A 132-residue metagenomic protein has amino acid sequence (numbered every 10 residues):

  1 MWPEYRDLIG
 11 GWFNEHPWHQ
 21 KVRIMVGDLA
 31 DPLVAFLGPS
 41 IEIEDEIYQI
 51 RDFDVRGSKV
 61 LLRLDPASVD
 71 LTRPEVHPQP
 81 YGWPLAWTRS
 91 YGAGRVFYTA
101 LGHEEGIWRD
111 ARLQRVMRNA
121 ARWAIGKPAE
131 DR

Functional and structural regions predicted by a protein language model:
M1-E4, P32, R112: Exposed alpha-helical structural elements
M1-N14: A basic- and aromatic-enriched beta-loop-alpha substructure that forms the phosphate/nucleotide- and DNA/RNA-contacting
G11-G92: Catalytic beta-strand/loop cores that center a nucleophilic Ser/Cys/Thr and support acyl-enzyme chemistry
S68-R132: Extracellular ligand-binding/catalytic regions of CAZymes and related secreted enzymes and adhesion modules
